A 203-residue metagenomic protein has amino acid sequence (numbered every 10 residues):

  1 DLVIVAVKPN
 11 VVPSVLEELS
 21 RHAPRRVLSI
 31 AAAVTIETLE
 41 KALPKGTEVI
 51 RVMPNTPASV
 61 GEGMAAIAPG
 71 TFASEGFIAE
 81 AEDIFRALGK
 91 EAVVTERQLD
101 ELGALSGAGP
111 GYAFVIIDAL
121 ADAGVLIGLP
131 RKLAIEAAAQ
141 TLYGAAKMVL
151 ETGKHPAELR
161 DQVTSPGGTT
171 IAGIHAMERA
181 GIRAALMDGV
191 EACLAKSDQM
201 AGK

Functional and structural regions predicted by a protein language model:
D1-I67: Rossmann-like NAD(P)(H) cofactor-binding subdomain of soluble oxidoreductases
V11, V15, T35-T38, E80 (+5 more regions): Hydrophobic alpha-helical segments typical of transmembrane helices and their membrane-interface/capping positions
A32-V34, P54-A58, S106, Q140-L142 (+2 more regions): Glycine-rich beta-alpha junction loops
T38-E48, M64-L102, F114-E151, L194-K196: Internal alpha-helical scaffold of NAD(P)-dependent oxidoreductase catalytic cores
Q98-A104, P156-D161: Short pre-catalytic strand/loop immediately N-terminal to key active-site residues, enriched for Gly-Thr
L105, I117, K203: Catalytic, metal-anchored helix/loop core of enzyme active sites in primary metabolism
A139-K203: NAD(P)-dependent Rossmann-like dehydrogenase/reductase catalytic/cofactor-binding core
